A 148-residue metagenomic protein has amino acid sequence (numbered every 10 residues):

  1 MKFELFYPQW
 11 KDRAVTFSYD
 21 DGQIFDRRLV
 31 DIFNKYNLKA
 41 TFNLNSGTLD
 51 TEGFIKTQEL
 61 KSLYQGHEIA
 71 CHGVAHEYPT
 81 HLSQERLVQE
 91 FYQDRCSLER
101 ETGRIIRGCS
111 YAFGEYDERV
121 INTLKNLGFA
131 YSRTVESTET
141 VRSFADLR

Functional and structural regions predicted by a protein language model:
M1-F17: N-terminal pre-catalytic segment of deacetylase/amide-hydrolase enzymes
K2, D26-R27: Short alpha-helical segments and helix-capping/turn motifs at coil-helix boundaries
T16-Q23, R95: Active-site-adjacent substrate/metal-binding segments within catalytic domains of carbohydrate-active enzymes
F17-D20, C71, V135: Active-site flanking residues adjacent to catalytic metal/cofactor-binding acidic residues
Q23-I24, A75: Short, glycine/acidic-enriched loop or turn micro-motifs at the edges of active sites
R27-N34: Histidine-anchored nucleotide/phosphate-binding helix
Y36-N122, N126-A130, S137-R148: Metal-dependent polysaccharide deacetylase catalytic core of the NodB/CE4 family, i.e., the active-site-bearing domain
